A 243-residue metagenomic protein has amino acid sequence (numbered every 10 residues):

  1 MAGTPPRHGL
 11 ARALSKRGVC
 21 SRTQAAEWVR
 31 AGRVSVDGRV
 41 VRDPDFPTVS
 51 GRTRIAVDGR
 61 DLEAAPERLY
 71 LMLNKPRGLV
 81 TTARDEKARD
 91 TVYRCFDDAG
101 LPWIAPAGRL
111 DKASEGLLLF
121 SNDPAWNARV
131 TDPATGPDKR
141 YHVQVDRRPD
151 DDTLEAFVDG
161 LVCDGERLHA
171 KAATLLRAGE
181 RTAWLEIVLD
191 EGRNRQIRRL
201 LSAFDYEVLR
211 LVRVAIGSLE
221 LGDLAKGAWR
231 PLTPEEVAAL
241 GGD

Functional and structural regions predicted by a protein language model:
A2-D243: Basic, flexible Lys/Arg- and Gly-enriched helix-loop patches that mediate nucleic-acid binding at interfaces with rRNA
